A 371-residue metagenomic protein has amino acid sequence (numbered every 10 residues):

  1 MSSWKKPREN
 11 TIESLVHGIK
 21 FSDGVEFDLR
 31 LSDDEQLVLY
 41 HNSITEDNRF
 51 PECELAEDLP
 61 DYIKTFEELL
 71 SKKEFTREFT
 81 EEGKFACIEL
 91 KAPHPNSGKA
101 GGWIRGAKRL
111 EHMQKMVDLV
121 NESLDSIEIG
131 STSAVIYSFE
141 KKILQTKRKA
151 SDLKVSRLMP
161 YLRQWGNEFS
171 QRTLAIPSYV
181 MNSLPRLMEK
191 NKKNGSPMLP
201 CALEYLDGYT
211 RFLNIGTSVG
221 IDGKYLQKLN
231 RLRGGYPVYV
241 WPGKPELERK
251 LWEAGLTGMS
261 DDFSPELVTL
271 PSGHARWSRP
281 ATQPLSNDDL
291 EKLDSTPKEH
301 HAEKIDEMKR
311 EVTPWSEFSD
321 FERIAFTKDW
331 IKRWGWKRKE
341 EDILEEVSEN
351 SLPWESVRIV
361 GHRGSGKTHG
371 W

Functional and structural regions predicted by a protein language model:
M1-W371: Phosphate-group recognition and catalysis centered on beta-loop-alpha active-site segments
